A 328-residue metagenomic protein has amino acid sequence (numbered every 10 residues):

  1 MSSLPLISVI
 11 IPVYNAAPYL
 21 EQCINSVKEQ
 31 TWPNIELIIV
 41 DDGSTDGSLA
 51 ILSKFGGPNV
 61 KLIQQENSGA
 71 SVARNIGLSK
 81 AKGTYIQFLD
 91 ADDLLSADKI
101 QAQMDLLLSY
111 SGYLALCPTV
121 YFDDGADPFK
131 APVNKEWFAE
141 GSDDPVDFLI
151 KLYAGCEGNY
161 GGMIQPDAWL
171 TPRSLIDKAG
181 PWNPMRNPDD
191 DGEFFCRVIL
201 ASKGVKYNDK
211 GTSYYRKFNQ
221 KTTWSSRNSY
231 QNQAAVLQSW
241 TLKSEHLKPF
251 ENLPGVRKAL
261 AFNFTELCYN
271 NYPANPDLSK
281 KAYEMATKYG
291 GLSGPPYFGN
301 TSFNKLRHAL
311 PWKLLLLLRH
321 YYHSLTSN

Functional and structural regions predicted by a protein language model:
M1-A235: Nucleotide-sugar donor-binding/catalytic module of glycosyltransferases that assemble extracellular/cell-envelope
G192-F195, W240-K243, F264-L267: Hydrophobic alpha-helical core bundles mediating ligand binding, dimerization, or RNAP-core interactions
K210-N219, W224-P254, P273-L292: Catalytic core of nucleotide-sugar-dependent glycosyltransferases
N252-L260, K305-A309: Structural motif
K258-N270: Amphipathic alpha-helical repeat scaffolds of TPR domains
A274-N328: Membrane-interface aromatic/basic loop that binds lipid-linked glycans or pyrophosphate carriers, typified by
